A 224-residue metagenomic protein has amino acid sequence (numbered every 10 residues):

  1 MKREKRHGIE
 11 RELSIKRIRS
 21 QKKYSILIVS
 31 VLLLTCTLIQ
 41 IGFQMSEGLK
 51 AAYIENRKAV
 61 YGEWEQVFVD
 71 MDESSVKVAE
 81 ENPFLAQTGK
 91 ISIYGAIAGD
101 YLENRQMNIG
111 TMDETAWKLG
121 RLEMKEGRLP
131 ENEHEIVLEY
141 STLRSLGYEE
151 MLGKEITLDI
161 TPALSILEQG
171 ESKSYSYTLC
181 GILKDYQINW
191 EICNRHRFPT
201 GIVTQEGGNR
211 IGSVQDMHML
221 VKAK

Functional and structural regions predicted by a protein language model:
M1-E12: Short, membrane-interfacial amphipathic segments enriched in basic
E10, C36, Q40, E114 (+1 more regions): Generic secondary-structure boundary/loop-capping signal
K16-Q21, L129: Helix-boundary and loop/linker segments of multi-pass membrane transporters
R17, Y24, Y101-L102: Short, positively charged
S20, Y24-I28, L34-G62: Alpha-helical transmembrane segments
E47-K224: Basic-flanked hydrophobic alpha-helices used for secretion and membrane insertion
